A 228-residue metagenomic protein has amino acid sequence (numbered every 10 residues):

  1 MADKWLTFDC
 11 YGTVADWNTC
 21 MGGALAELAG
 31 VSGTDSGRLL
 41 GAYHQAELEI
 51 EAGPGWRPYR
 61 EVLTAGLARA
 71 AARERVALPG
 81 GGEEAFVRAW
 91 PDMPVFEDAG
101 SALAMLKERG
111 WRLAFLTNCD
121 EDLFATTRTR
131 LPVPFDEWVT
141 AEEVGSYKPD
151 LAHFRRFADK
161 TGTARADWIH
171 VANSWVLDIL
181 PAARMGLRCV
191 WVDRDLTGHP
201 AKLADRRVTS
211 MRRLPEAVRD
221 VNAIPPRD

Functional and structural regions predicted by a protein language model:
M1-L6, T34, G100, A104-K107 (+1 more regions): Asp-based, Mg2+/Mn2+-dependent phosphohydrolase catalytic module
A2-E97, M105, R109: N-terminal helical cap/lid subdomain that shapes the substrate entry/recognition surface in HAD-like hydrolases
